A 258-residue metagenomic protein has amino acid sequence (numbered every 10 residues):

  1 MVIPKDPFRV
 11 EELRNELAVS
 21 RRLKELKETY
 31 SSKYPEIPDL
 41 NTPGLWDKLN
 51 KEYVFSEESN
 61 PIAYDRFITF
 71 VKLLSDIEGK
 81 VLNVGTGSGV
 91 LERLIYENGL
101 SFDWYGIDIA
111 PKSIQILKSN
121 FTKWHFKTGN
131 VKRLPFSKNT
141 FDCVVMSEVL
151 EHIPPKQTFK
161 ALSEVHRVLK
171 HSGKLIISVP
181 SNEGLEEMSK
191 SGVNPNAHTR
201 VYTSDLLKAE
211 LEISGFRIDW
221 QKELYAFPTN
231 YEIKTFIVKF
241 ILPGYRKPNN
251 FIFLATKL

Functional and structural regions predicted by a protein language model:
M1-S137, C143, F159-L162, N182 (+3 more regions): Conserved N-terminal segment of class I S-adenosyl-L-methionine
M146-V149: A short beta-strand submotif of the Rossmann-like class I SAM-dependent methyltransferase core that lines
F159-H171: A short glycine-rich, Lys/Arg-flanked "PGG" loop and its adjoining helix->strand segment in the class I
S178-H198: Short, glycine-/aromatic-enriched active-site segment of Class I SAM-dependent methyltransferases
T199-S214: Short alpha-helix
I252-L258: C-terminal lobe and adjacent flexible extensions of AdoMet/dcAdoMet transferase-like proteins
